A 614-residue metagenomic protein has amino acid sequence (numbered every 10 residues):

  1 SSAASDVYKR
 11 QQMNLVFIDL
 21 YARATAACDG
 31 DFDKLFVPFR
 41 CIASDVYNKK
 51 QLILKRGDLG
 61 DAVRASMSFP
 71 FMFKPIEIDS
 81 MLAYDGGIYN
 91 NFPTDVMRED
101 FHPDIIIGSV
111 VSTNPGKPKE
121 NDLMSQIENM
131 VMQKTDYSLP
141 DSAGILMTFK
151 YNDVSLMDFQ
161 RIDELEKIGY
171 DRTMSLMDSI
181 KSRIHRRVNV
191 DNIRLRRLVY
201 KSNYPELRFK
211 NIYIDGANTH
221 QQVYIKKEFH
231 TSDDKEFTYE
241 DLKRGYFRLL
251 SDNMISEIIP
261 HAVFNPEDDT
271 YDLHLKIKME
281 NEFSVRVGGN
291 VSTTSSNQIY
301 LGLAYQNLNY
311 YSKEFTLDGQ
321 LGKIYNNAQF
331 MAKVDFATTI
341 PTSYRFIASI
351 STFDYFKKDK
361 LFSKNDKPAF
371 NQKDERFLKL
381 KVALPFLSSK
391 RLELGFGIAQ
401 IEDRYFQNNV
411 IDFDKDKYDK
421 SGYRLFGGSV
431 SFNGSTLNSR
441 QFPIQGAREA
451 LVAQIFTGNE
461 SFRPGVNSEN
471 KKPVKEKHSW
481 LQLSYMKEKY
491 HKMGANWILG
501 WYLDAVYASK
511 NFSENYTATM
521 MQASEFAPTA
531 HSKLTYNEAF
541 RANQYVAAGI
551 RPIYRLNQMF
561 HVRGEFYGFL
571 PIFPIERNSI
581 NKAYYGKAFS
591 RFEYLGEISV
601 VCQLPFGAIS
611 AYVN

Functional and structural regions predicted by a protein language model:
S1-F247, S251-S256, A262-F264, M279-N281: Patatin-like phospholipase
A43-V46, F149, I214-N218, A262 (+8 more regions): Flexible glycine-/small-residue-rich
E240, G245, S251, E257-Q441 (+6 more regions): Gram-negative/organellar outer-membrane beta-barrel architecture
S349-F353, A399-D403, V452-E460, V506-K510 (+1 more regions): Short glycine-rich beta-strand segments
F356-K360, E402-V410, S461-G465, N511-T519 (+1 more regions): Outer-membrane beta-barrel and related beta-rich outer-membrane complex signature in Gram-negative bacteria
L425-N557, G564: C-terminal outer-membrane beta-barrel translocator/porin domains of Gram-negative envelope proteins and their
A539, N543-A547, R551-G596: Outer-membrane beta-barrel transmembrane domain signature
